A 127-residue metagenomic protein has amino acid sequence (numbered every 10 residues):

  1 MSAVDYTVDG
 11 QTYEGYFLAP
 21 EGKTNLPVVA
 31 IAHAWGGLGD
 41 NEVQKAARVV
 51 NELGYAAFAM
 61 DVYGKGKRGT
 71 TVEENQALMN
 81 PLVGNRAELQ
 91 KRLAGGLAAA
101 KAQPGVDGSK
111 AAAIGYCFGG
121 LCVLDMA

Functional and structural regions predicted by a protein language model:
M1-A127: N-terminal cap/leader regions of alpha/beta-hydrolase-fold enzymes, predominantly small-molecule hydrolases
